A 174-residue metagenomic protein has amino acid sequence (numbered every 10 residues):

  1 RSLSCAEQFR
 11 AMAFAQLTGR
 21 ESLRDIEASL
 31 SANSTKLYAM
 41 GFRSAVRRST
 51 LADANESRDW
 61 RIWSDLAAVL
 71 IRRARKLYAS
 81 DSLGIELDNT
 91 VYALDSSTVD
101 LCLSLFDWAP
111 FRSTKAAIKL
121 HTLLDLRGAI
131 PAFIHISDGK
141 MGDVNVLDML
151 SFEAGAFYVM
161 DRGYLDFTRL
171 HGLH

Functional and structural regions predicted by a protein language model:
R1-H174: Conserved, well-structured functional cores that handle cations and Mg-NTP chemistry
